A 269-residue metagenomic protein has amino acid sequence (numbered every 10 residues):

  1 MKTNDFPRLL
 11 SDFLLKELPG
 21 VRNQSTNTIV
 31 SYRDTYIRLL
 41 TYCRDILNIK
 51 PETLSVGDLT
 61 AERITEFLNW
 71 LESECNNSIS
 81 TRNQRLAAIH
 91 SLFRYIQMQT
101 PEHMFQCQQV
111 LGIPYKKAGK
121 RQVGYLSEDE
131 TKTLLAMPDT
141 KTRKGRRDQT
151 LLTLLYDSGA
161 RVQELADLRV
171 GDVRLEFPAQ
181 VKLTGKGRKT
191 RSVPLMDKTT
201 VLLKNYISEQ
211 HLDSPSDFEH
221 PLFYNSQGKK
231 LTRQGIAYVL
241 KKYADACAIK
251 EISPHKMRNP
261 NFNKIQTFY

Functional and structural regions predicted by a protein language model:
M1-Y269: Conserved catalytic core of the tyrosine transesterase superfamily
